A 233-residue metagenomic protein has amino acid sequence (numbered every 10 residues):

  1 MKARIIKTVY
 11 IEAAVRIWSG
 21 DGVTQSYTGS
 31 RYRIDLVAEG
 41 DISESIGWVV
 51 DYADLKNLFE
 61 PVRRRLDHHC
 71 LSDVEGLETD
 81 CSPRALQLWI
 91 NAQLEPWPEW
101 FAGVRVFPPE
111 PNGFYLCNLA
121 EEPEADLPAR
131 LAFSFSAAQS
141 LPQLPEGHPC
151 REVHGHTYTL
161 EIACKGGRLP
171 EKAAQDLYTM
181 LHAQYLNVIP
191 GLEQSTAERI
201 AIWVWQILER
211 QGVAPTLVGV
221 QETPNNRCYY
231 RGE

Functional and structural regions predicted by a protein language model:
M1-E233: Charge-rich, low-complexity N-terminal segments
